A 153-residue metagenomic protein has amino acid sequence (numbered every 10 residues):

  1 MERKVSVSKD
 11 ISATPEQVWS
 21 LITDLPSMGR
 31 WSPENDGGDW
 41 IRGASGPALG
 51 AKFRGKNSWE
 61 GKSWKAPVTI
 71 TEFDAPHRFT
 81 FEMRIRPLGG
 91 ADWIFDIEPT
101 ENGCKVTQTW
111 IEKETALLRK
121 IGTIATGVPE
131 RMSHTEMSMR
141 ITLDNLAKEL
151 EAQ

Functional and structural regions predicted by a protein language model:
M1-D10, E16, H134-R140, K148 (+1 more regions): Hydrophobic-ligand-binding modules of eukaryotic lipid transfer/binding families
M1-R42: Hydrophobic ligand-binding cavity/cleft-lining segments
K4-S6, S63-P67, G89-W93: Short, surface-exposed coil-to-beta transition loops
D10, T71-E72, D96-E98: Well-ordered beta-strand positions
I11, N57, W110-E112: Hydrophobic beta-strand positions in extracellular immunoglobulin-like domains
L21-P33, L49-G61, R131: Short, solvent-exposed helix-to-loop capping segments enriched in aromatics
D39-P87, N102-K105, I141-Q153: Glycine-rich portal/gate segments that line the openings of hydrophobic small-molecule binding cavities
M83-I141, L146: Beta-strand/loop substructures that line and gate deep hydrophobic ligand-binding cavities in soluble
